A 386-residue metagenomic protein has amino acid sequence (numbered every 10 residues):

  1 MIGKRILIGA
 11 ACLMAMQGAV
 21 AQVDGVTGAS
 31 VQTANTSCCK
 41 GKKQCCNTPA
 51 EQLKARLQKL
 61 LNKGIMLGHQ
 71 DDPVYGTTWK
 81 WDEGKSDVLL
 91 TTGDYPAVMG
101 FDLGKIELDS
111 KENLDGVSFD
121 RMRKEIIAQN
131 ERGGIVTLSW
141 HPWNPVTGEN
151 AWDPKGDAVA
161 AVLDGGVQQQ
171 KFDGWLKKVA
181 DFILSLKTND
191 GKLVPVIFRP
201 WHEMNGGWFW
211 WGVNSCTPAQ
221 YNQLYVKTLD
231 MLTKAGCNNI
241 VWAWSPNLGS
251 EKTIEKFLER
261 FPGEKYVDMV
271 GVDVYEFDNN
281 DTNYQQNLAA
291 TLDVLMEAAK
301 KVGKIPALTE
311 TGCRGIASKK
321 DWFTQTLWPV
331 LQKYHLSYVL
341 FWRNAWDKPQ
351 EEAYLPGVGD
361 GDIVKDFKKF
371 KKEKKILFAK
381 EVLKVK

Functional and structural regions predicted by a protein language model:
M1-G25: Bacterial Sec-dependent N-terminal signal peptides
V23-V98, D102-G104, E112-G116, K374-K386: N-terminal module-boundary/linker segments of secreted carbohydrate-active enzymes
A50-Q52, W79-V88, D120-K124, V179-F182 (+3 more regions): Alpha-helical scaffolding within the catalytic cores of extracellular/periplasmic polymer-degrading hydrolases
I65-D72, K304-K386: Substrate-binding cleft of secreted/luminal carbohydrate-active enzymes
G68-Q70, R199-W201, Y225, L229-E255 (+2 more regions): Aromatic-lined carbohydrate-recognition surfaces of secreted/lumenal glycan-active proteins
P73-W81, I106-D120, N247-E255, Y275-A289 (+2 more regions): Acidic-and-aromatic substrate-binding clefts and catalytic sites of carbohydrate-active enzymes
M99-F101, F257-Q285, W342-N344: Aromatic- and acid-rich polysaccharide-binding/catalytic face of secreted or lumenal carbohydrate-active enzymes
G104, L108-N238: Substrate-binding cleft of extracellular glycoside hydrolase catalytic domains
